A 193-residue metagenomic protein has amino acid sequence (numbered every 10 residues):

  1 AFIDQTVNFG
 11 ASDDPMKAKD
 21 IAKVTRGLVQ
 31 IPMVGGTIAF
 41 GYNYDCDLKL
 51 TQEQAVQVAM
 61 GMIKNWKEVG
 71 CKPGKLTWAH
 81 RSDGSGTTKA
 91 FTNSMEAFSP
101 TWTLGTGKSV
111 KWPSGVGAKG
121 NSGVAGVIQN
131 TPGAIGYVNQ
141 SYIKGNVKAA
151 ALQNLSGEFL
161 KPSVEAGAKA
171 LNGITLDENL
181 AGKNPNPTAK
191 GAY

Functional and structural regions predicted by a protein language model:
A1-Y193: Flexible loop/hinge segments at secondary-structure junctions
